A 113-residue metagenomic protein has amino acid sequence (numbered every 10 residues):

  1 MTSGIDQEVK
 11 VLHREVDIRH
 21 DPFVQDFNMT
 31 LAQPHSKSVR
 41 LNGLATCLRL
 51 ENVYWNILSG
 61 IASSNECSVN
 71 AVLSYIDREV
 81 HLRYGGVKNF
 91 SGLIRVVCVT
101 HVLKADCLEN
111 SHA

Functional and structural regions predicted by a protein language model:
M1-L31, S63-C67, L73-E79, R83 (+2 more regions): Terminal leader/tail segments of proteins
V11-L12, D17, H35-S38, C47 (+1 more regions): Intrinsically disordered, low-complexity sequence elements enriched in Ser/Thr/Gly/Pro
V24-R49: Short Lys/Arg-rich basic patches
R40-L93, C98: Amphipathic, hydrophobic secondary-structure cores in small proteins
